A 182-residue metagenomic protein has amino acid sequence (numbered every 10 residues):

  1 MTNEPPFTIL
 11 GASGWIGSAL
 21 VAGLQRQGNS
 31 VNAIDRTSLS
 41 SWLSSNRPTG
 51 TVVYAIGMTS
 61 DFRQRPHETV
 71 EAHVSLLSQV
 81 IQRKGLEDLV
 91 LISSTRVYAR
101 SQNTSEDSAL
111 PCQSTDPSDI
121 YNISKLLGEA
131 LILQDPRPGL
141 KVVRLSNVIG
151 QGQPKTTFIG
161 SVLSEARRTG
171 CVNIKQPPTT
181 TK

Functional and structural regions predicted by a protein language model:
N3-Q27: N-terminal Rossmann NAD(P)H-binding glycine-rich loop of SDR-like oxidoreductase domains
L10, V52-I56, L89-T95, V143-L145: SDR active-site strand-loop-helix element
L39-Q79, R83, V97: NAD(P)H-binding glycine-rich loop region in Rossmannoid oxidoreductase-like domains and their noncatalytic homologs
T59, T95-Q102, S146-I149: Active-site segment of SDR-like NAD(P)-dependent oxidoreductases
V70-E71, D107-E129, T156-T157, K182: Short-chain dehydrogenase/reductase
L77-S78, N122, L126-L133, L163: Conserved active-site helix of classical SDR/Rossmann-fold NAD(P)-dependent CH-OH oxidoreductases
S78-I120: Conserved Rossmann-fold NAD(P)-dependent oxidoreductase catalytic core, especially the SDR/UDP-sugar
A130-T181: NAD(P)-dependent short-chain dehydrogenase/reductase
